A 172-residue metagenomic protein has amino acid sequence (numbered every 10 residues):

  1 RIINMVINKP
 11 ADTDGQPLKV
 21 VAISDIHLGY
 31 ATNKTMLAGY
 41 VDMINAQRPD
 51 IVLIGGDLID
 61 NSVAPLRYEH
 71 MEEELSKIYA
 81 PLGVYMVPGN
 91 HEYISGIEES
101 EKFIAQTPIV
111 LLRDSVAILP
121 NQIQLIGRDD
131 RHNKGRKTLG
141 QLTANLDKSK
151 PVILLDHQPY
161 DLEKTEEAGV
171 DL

Functional and structural regions predicted by a protein language model:
R1-N8: N-terminal membrane-anchoring alpha-helices
N8-L172: Soluble catalytic domains of enzymes that build or remodel membrane lipids, polysaccharides, and related
